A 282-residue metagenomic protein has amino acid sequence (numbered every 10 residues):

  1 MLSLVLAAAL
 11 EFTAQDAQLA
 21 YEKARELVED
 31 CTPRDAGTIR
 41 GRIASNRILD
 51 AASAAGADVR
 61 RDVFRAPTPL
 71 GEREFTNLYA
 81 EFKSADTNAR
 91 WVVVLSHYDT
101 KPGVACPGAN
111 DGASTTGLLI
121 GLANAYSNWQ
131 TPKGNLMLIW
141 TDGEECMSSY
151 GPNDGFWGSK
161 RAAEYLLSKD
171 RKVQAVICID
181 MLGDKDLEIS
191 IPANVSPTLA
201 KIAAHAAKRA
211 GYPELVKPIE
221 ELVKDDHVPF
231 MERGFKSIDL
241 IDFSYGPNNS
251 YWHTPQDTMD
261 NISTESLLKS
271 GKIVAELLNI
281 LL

Functional and structural regions predicted by a protein language model:
L2-E11: Hydrophobic alpha-helical targeting segments used for export or membrane insertion
A14, A36, R61, R65 (+2 more regions): Active-site-adjacent substrate-binding region of metalloamidase/peptidase-like peptide-processing proteins
E22-A85: A non-catalytic alpha/beta surface segment that caps or lines the substrate-entry region of metallo-dependent hydrolase
E22-R34, D180, K185-D186, H253-P255: Acidic/histidine-rich, surface-exposed loop or edge segments in extracytoplasmic proteins
R25-P33, L49-D58, G121-T131, T141 (+4 more regions): Sec-exported extracytoplasmic/periplasmic mature domains
E26, R61, Y79, W91-L95 (+4 more regions): Structural recognition of the beta-strand scaffold that forms the well-ordered cores of secreted hydrolase catalytic
P33-R34, R65-T68, D86-T87, Y98-P102 (+4 more regions): Solvent-exposed loop/turn segments at secondary-structure junctions within structured extracellular/periplasmic domains
E74, P102-A206, A210, E214 (+2 more regions): Acidic/histidine-rich catalytic neighborhood of metal-dependent amide-processing enzymes
